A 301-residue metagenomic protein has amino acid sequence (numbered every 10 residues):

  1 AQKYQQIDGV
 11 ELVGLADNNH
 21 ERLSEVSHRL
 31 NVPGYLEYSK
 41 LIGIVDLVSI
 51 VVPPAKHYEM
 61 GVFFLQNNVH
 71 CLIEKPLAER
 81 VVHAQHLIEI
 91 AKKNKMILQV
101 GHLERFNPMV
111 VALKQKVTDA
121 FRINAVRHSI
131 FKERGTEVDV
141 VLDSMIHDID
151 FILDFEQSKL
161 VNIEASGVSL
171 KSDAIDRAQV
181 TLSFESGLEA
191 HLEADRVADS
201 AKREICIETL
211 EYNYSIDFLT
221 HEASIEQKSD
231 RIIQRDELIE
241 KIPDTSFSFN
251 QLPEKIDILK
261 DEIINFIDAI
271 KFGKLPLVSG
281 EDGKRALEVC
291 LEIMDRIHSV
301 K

Functional and structural regions predicted by a protein language model:
A1-L30, I152: N-terminal Rossmann-like dinucleotide-binding module
L30-I88: Beta-loop-alpha module in the N-terminal Rossmann-like domain of NAD(P)-dependent dehydrogenases, especially those
V32, N67-V69, N94-I97, L188: A short helix->loop->beta-strand "cap" motif at the edges of active sites that frequently abuts
L47-V52, M96, E185, N265-K301: C-terminal helix-rich "cap/oligomerization" subdomain common to oxidoreductases
A78-G135: A contiguous active-site-proximal alpha/beta segment in oxidoreductase catalytic domains
G101-P108, F131-N162, G283: Mid-domain beta-loop-alpha active-site segment that forms a flexible, acidic cofactor/metal-binding surface
L103, E211-L277: C-terminal glycine/acidic-rich active-site capping loop/insertion
I149-E222, K260-F272: Contiguous beta-strand/loop segments that form the cofactor/metal-binding neighborhood of enzyme cores
